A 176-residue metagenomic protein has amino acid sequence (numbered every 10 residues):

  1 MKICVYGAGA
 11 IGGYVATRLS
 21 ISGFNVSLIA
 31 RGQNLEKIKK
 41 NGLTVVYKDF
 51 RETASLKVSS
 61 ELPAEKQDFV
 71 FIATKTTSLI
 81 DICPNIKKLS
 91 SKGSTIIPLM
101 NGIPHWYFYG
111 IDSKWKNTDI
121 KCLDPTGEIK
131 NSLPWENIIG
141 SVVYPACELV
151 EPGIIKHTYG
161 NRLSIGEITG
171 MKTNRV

Functional and structural regions predicted by a protein language model:
M1, D68, N161: Nucleotide donor/acceptor-binding cores
M1-Y47: NAD(P)+-binding Rossmann beta1-loop-alpha1 motif at the extreme N-terminus of oxidoreductases
L28, V58-S59, I165: Generic preference for hydrophobic
Q33, T77-S78, M171: Short alpha-helical
K37-K39, Y107-Y109, V150, N174-R175: Short, charged, surface-exposed secondary-structure boundary motifs
K48-R51, I168: Active-site-adjacent segment of FAD-dependent monooxygenases/related oxidoreductases
E52-S55, S59-V150: Rossmann-like NAD(P)(H) cofactor-binding subdomain of soluble oxidoreductases
I111-D119, G127-E128, G153-N174: Short beta-strand and adjoining strand-loop segment in the mid-core of the Rossmann-like NAD(P)-dependent dehydrogenase
